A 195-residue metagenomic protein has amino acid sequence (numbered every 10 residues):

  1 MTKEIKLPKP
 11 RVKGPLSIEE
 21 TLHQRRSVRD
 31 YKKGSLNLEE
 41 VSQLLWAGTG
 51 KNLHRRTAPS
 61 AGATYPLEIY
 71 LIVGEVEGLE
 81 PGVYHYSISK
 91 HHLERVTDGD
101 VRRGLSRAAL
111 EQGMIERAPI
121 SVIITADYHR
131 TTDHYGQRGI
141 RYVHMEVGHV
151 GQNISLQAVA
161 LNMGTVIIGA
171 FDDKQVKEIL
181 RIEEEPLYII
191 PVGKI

Functional and structural regions predicted by a protein language model:
M1-A118: N-terminal amphipathic, basic helical "cap/leader" segment at the start of enzyme domains
K3-E4, R138-I140, I189: A short, structure-level motif marking secondary-structure boundaries and short turns
P10, T125-D127, G193: Generic beta-structure capping elements
R25, L44, I69, I120-T131 (+1 more regions): Small-aliphatic-rich amphipathic alpha-helix that forms the alpha element of a beta-alpha
G74-V76, D127, I195: Solvent-exposed coil/turn segments that connect beta secondary-structure elements in extracytoplasmic/periplasmic
L79-E80, R117-P119, M163, E184-P186: Short coil/turn connectors at secondary-structure junctions
H85, S121-I123, I189-P191: Conserved hydrophobic/aromatic beta-strand scaffold that supports enzyme active sites
L180-I195: A glycine-rich helix N-cap at a beta->alpha junction
